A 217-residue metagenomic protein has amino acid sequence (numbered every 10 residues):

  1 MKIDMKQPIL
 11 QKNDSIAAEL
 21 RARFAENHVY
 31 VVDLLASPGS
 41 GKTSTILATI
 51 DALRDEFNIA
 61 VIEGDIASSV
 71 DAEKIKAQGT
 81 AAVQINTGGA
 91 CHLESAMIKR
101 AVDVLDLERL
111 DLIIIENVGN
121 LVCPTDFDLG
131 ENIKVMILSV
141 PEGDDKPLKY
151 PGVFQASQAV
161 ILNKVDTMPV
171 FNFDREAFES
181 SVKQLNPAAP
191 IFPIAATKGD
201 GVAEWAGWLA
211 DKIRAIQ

Functional and structural regions predicted by a protein language model:
I3-A22, N27-L35, S40, S44 (+3 more regions): Nucleotide-state-sensitive switch-loop elements of NTP-binding domains
T43, A72, S95-A96, P147 (+2 more regions): Conserved strand-to-helix beginnings and helix N-cap segments that scaffold or border functional pockets
E56-F57, E108, V160, A188-A189 (+1 more regions): Secondary-structure boundary/capping positions in well-ordered alpha/beta enzyme cores
D65, N163, A195: Active-site glycine-centered loops adjacent to acidic/histidine catalytic or metal-binding residues that shape
N86, L138, A195: Residues at the C-termini of beta-strands that transition into short coil/loop
P124-E131, V140-A188: Conserved C-terminal guanine-recognition region of P-loop GTPase G domains, centered on the G4
T167-Q217: Canonical P-loop GTPase G-domain recognition
